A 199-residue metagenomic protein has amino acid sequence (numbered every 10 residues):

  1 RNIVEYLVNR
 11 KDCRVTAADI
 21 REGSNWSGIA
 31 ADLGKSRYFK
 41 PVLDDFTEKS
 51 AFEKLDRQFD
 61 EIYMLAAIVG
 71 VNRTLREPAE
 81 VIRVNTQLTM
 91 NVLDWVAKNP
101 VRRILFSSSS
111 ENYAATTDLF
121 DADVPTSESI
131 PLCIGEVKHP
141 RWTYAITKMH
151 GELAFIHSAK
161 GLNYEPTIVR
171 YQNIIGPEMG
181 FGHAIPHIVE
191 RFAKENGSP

Functional and structural regions predicted by a protein language model:
R1-I174: N-terminal Rossmann-like NAD(P)+-binding domain of SDR-like oxidoreductases, especially those catalyzing
M149, L162-T167, I174-H187, K194-P199: Glycine/proline-rich active-site loop of Rossmann-fold NAD(P)-dependent oxidoreductases
